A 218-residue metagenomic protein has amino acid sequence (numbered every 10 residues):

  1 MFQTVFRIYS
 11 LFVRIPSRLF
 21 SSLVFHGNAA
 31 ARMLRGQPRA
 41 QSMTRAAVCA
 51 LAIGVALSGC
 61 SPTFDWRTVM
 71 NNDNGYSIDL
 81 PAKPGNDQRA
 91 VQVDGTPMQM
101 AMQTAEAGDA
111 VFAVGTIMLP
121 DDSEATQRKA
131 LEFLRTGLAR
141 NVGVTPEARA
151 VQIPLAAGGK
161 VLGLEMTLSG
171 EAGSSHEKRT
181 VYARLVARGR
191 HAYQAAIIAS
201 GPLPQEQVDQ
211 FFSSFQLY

Functional and structural regions predicted by a protein language model:
V5, F12-V48: Bacterial N-terminal signal peptides that target proteins for export
L57-G59: C-terminal motif of bacterial Sec signal peptides marking the signal peptidase cleavage site
S61-T63: Bacterial signal peptide processing site
N71-L80: Predominantly extracellular/luminal regions of secreted and cell-surface proteins, especially disulfide-bonded
Y76, P84, K129-V142, G189-Y218: Surface-exposed amphipathic alpha-helical segments
K83-G85, R89-M102, R135-V186: Signature of long, low-cysteine stretches enriched in small and polar/charged residues
G85-A125: Secretory pathway targeting signatures of secreted, lumenal, and periplasmic proteins
F112-R149: Mid-chain, structured segments of secreted extracytoplasmic proteins
